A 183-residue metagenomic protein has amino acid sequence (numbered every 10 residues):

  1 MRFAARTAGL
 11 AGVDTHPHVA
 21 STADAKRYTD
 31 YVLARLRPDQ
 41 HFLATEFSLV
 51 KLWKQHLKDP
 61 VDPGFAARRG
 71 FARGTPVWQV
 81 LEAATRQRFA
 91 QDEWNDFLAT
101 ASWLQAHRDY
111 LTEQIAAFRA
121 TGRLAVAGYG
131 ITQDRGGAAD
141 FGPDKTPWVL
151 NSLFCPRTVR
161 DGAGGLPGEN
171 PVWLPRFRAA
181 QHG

Functional and structural regions predicted by a protein language model:
M1-D24, T45-K51: Aromatic- and acid-rich polysaccharide-binding/catalytic face of secreted or lumenal carbohydrate-active enzymes
R2-A8, Y31-R37, R119: Acidic (Asp/Glu)-rich catalytic clusters
F3, Y28-V32, Y110-Q114: A general structural detector for well-ordered alpha-helical segments in enzyme core domains, enriched
A8-G12, R37-F42, T121-V126: Loop/turn elements at helix/coil->beta-strand transitions in domains of secreted/extracellular proteins
D14-L33, P167-R176: Hydrophobic transmembrane alpha-helix bundles
K26-L52: P-loop/Walker A phosphate-binding loop and immediately adjacent motor/lid segment at beta-alpha junctions
F47-W53, L57-G183: Substrate-binding cleft of secreted/luminal carbohydrate-active enzymes
